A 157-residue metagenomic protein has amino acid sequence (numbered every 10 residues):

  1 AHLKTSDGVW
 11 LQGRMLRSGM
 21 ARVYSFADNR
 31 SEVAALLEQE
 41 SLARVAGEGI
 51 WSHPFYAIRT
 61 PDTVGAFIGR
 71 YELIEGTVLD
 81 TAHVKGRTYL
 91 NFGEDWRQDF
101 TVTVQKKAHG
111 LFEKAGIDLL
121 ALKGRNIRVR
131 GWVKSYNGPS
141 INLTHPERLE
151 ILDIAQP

Functional and structural regions predicted by a protein language model:
A1-P157: Small beta-barrel nucleic-acid-binding modules, primarily SNase/OB-fold domains and secondarily Tudor-like barrels
